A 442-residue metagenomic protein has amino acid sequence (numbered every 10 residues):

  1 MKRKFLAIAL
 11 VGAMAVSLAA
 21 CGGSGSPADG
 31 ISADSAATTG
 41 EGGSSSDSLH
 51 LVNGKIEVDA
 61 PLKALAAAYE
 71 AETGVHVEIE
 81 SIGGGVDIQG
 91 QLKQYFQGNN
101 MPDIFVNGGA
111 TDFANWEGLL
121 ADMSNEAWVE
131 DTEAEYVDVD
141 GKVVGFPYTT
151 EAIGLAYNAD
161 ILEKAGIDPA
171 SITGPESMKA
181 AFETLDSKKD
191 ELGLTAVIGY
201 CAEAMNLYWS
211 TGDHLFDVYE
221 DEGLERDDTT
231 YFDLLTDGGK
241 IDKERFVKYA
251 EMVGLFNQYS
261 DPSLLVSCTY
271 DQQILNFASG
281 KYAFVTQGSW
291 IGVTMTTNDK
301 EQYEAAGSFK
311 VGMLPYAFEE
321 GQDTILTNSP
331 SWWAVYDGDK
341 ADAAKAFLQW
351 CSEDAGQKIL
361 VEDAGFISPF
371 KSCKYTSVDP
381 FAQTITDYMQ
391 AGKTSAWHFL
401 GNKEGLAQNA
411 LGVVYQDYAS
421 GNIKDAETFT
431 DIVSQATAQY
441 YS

Functional and structural regions predicted by a protein language model:
L6-I8, L18-D112, W128, E320 (+5 more regions): Conserved N-terminal structural module of periplasmic/extracytoplasmic solute-binding proteins
A37-E41, V106-D160, S308-A317: Hinge/lid segment of periplasmic solute-binding proteins
D47-S48, E72-G83, N100, G166-S171 (+3 more regions): A local structural motif
E72, E163-A165, Q258, K300-A364: Extracytoplasmic/periplasmic substrate-recognition and gating elements
I82-Q91, P175-S177, L264-A278: Short helix-initiation/N-cap motifs at beta->coil->alpha
E163, Q357-K358, M389-S442: Conserved C-terminal helix/tail region of periplasmic/extracytoplasmic solute-binding proteins
K179-L235: Extracytoplasmic/periplasmic solute-binding protein
F182-E183, T229-V266: Glycine-centered hinge/linker elements that transmit conformational signals in sensory and ligand-binding systems
